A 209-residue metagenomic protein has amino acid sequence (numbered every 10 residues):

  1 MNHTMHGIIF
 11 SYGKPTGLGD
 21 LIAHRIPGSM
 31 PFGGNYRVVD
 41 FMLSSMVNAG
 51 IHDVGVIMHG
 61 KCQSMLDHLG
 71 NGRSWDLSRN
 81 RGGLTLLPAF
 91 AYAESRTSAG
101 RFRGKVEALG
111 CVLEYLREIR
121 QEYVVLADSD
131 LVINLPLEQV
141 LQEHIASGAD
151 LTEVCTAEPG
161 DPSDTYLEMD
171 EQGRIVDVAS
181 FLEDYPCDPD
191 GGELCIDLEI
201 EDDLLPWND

Functional and structural regions predicted by a protein language model:
M1-D209: Unchanged
